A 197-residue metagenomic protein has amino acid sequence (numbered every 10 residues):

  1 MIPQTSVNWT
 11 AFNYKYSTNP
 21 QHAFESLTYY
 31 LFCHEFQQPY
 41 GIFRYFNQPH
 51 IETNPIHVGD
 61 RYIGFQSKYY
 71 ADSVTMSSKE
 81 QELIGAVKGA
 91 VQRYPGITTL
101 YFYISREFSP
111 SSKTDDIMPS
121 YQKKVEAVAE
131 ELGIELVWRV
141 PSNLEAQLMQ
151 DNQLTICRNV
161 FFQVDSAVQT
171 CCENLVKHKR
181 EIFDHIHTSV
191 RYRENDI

Functional and structural regions predicted by a protein language model:
M1-P49, T53-N195: Mixed-charge (Asp/Glu-Lys/Arg
